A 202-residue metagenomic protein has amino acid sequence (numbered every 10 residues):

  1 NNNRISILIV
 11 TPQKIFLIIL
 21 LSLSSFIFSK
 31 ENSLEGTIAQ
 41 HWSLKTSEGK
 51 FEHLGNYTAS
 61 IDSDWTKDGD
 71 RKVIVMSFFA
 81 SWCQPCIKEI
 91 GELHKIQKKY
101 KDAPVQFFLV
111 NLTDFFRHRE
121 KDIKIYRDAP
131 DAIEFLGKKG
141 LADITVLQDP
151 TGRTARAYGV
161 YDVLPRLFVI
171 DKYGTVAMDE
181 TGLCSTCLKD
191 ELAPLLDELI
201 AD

Functional and structural regions predicted by a protein language model:
N2-G55, M178-E180, D202: N-terminal targeting signals for export/organelle localization
T37-A39, D70-R71, D102-V105, D162: Extracytoplasmic
S43-I74: A short beta-strand-turn-helix
V75-M76, F107, L167: Hydrophobic beta-strand anchors of alpha/beta hydrolase catalytic cores
S77-C83, L112: Aromatic-flanked redox-active Cys/Sec active sites in thiol-based oxidoreductases, especially the WC-centered
S81-K88, P165-R166: C-type cytochrome heme c attachment motif
I87-K139, G152-A155: Structural microenvironment flanking redox-active thiols in thiol-disulfide oxidoreductases
K139-D143, Q148-L195: Thiol/disulfide oxidoreductase modules built on the thioredoxin-like
